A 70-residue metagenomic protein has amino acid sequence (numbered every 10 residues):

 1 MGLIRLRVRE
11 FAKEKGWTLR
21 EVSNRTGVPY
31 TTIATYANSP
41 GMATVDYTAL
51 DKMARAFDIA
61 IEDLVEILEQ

Functional and structural regions predicted by a protein language model:
M1-R20: A short, Lys/Arg-rich alpha-helix, primarily the initiator
A12, A37, L68: DNA major-groove recognition helix of helix-turn-helix
A12, S23, A54: The alpha-helix within a helix-turn-helix
W17-Y36: Short alpha-helical DNA-recognition segment
T18, D46-A49, A60: Residues that mark the N-terminal boundary/hinge immediately upstream of a DNA-recognition element
P29, P40-G41, L68: The DNA-recognition helices of helix-turn-helix-type DNA-binding domains
P40-K52: Short, basic-rich loop-to-helix N-cap that marks the start of a DNA-contacting helix
D58-Q70: Short C-terminal boundary/hinge segments that cap the last helix of small helical domains
